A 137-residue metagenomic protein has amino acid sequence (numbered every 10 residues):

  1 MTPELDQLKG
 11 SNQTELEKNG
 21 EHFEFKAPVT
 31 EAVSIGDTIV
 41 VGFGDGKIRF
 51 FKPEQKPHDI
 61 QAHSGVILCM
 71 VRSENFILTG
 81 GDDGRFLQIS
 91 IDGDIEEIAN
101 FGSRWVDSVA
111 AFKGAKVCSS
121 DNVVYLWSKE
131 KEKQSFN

Functional and structural regions predicted by a protein language model:
M1-R49: Intrinsically disordered, low-complexity acidic/Ser/Thr/Pro-rich linker and tail segments in large eukaryotic scaffolds
H22-V29, Q61-L68, A99-V106, F136-N137: WD40/WD-repeat beta-propeller blade N-cap
I39-G42, I77-G80, K116-S119: Conserved beta-strand element within WD40/beta-propeller blades
D45-I48, D83-L87, N122-Y125: Short coil/turn segments within WD40 beta-propeller repeats
K52-Q55, S90-G93, S128-K131: Short loop/turn segments that connect beta-strands within beta-propeller blades
S108-N137: Solenoidal tandem-repeat scaffolds enriched in leucines and small polar residues
